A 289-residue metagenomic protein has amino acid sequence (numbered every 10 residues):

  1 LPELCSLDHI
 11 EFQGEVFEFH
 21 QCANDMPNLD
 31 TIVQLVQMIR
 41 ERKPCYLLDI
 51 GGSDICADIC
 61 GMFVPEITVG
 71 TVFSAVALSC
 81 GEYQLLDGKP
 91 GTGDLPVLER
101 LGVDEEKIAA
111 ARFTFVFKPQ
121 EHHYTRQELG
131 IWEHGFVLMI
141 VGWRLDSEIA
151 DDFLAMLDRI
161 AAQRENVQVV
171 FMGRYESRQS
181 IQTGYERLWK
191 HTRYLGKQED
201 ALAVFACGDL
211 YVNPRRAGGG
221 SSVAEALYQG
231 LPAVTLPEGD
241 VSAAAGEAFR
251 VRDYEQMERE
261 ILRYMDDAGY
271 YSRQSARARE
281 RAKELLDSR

Functional and structural regions predicted by a protein language model:
L1-C5: N-terminal subdomain of nucleotide-sugar transferases
D25-L29, Y175-R178, T192-F205, G218-G219: Conserved active-site histidine-acidic residue motif and adjacent donor-binding/catalytic loop of glycosyltransferases
Q37, K197-D209, Y228: Short acidic alpha-helix that forms the nucleotide-activated donor recognition element in Leloir-type transferases
R42-Y46, A206-G218, L231: Acidic donor-binding loop of glycosyltransferase active sites
T92-V97, V103-L188, Y194: Conserved catalytic-core segment of nucleotide-activated headgroup transferases in glycan assembly
P232-L236: Short hydrophobic beta-strand element within catalytic cores of glycosyltransferases and related nucleotide-activated
S242-L262: Change "using UDP/GDP/dTDP sugars" to "using nucleotide sugars
D266-R289: A charged, aromatic-enriched C-terminal amphipathic alpha-helix characteristic of glycosyltransferases across folds
